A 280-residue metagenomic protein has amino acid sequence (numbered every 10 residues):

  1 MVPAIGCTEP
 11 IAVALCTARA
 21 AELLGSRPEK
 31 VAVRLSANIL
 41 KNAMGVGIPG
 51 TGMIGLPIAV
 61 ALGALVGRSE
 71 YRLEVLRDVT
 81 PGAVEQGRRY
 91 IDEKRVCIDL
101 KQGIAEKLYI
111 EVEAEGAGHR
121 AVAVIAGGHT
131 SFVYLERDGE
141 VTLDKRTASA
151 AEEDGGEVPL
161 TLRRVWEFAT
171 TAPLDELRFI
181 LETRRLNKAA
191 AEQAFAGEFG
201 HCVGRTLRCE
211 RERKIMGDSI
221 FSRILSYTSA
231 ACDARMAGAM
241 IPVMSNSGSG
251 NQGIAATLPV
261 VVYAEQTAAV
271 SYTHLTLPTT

Functional and structural regions predicted by a protein language model:
M1-C7, K41-T51, G238-S249: A short glycine/serine-rich beta->alpha loop
I5-T8, N38-I39, E153-D154, D175-L177: A structural signal for small-residue-enriched, beta-sheet-centric alpha/beta enzyme cores and oligomeric scaffold folds
T8-S26, G253-A269: Alpha-helical support elements that line or immediately flank enzyme active sites and cofactor-binding pockets
A14-I104, Y109-I110, A114: Early transmembrane hairpin of solute transport permeases
D92-G238: Signature of multi-pass transmembrane helix bundles
A230-A237, V262-V270: Conserved helix-loop functional segments at active or binding sites
T273-T279: Conserved small/polar residues in nucleotide/adenosyl-binding loops
